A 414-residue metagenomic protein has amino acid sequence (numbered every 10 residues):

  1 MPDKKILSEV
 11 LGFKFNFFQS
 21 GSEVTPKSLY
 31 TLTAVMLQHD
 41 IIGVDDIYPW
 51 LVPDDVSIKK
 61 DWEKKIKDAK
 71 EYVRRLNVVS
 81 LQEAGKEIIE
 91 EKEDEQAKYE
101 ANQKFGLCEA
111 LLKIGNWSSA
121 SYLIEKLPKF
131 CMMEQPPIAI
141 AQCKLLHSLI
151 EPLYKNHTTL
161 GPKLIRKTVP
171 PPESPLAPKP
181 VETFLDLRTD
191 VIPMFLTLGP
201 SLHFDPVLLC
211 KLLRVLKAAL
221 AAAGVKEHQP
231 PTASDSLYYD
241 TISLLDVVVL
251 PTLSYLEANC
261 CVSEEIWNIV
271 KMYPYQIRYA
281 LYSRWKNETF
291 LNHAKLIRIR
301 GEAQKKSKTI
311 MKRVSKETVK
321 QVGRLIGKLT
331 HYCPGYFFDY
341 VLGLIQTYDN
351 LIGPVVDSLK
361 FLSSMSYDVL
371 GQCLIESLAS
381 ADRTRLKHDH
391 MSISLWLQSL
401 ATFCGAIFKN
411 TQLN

Functional and structural regions predicted by a protein language model:
M1-N414: Eukaryotic alpha-helical solenoid repeat scaffolds
